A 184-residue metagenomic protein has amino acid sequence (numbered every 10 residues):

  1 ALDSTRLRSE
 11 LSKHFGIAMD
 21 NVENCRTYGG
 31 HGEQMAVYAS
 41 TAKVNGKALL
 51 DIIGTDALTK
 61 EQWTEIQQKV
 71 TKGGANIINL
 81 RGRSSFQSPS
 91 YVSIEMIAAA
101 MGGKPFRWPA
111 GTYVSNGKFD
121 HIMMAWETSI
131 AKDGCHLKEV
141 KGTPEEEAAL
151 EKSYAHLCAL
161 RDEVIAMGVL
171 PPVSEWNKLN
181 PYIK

Functional and structural regions predicted by a protein language model:
A1-L11: Rossmann-like NAD(P)(H) cofactor-binding subdomain of soluble oxidoreductases
S12-K184: Long, compositionally biased stretches enriched for glycine and/or charged residues
